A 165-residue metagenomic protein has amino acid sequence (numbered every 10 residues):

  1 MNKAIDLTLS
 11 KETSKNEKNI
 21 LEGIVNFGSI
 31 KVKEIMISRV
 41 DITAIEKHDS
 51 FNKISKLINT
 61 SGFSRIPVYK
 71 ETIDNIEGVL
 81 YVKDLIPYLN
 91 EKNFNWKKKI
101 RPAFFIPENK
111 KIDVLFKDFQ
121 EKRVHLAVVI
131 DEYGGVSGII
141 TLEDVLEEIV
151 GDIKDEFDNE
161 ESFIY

Functional and structural regions predicted by a protein language model:
M1-Y165: Soluble cytosolic regulatory domains appended to membrane proteins
